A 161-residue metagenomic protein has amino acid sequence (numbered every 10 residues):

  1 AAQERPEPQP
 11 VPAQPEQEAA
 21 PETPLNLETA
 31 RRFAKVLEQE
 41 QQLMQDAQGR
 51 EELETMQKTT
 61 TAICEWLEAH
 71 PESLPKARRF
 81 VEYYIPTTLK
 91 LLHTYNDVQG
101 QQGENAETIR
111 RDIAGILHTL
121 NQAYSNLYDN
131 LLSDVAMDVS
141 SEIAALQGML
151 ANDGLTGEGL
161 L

Functional and structural regions predicted by a protein language model:
A1-E68: Membrane-proximal, non-transmembrane interface segments of integral membrane proteins
Q48-L161: Soluble C-terminal extramembrane regulatory/interaction domains of multi-pass membrane proteins
